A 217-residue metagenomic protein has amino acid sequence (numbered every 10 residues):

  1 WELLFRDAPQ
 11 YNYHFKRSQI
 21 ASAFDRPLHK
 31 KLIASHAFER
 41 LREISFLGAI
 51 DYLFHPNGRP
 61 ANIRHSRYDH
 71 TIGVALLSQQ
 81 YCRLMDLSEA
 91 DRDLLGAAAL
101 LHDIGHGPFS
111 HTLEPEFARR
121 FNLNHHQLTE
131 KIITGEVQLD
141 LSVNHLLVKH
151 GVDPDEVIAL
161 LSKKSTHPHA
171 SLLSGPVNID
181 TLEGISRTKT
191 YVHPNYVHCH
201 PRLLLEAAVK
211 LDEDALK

Functional and structural regions predicted by a protein language model:
W1-A97, G105-K217: Sequence-structural signature of the catalytic-core scaffold of metal-dependent phosphohydrolases that act on
